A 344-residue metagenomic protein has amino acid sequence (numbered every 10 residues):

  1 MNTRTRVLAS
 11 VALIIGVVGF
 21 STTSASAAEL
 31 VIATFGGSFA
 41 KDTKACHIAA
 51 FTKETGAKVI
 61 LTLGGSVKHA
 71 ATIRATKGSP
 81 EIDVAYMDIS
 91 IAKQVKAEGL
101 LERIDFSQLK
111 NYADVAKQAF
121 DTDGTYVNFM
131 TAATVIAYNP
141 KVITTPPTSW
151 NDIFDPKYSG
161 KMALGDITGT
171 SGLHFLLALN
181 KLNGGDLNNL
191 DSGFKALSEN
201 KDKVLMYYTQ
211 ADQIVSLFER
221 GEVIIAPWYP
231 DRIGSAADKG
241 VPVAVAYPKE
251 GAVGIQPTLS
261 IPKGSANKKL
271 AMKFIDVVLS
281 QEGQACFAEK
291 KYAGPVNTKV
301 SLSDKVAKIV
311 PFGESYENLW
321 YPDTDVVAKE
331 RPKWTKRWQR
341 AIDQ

Functional and structural regions predicted by a protein language model:
A27-K93: Early extracytoplasmic/lumenal segment of secretory-pathway proteins
G37-K44, E81-E219: Extracytoplasmic ligand-binding site segments that recognize negatively charged/polar headgroups
S90-Q94, E219, I224-P242: A ligand-binding cleft/hinge motif common to bilobed small-molecule-binding domains
L101-K110, G124-V127, F154, I224 (+2 more regions): Short beta-strand->loop
A132, K195-N200, Y207-Y208, K239-K263 (+1 more regions): Periplasmic-binding protein-like
V135-V142, A178-L182, I255-K268, C286-F287: A bilobed periplasmic-binding-protein/Venus flytrap-type ligand-binding module shared by bacterial periplasmic
P262-N318: Mature extracytoplasmic/periplasmic domains
K305-Q344: Extracellular/periplasmic bilobal clamshell ligand-binding domains
